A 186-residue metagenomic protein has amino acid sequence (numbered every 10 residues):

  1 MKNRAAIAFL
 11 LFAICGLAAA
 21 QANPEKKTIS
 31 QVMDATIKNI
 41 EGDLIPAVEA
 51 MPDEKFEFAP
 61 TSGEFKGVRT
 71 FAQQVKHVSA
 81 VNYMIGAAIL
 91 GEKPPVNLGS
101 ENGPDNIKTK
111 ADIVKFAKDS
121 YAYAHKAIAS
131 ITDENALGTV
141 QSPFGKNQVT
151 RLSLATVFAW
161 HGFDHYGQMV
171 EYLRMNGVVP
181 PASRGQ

Functional and structural regions predicted by a protein language model:
M1-A5: Positively charged n-region of N-terminal signal peptides that target proteins for export
I7-G16: Bacterial N-terminal signal peptides
A18-A22: Boundary at the C-terminal end of the N-terminal hydrophobic targeting segment
N23-D34: Short, low-complexity N-terminal intrinsically disordered segments enriched in polar/charged residues
D34, K38, G42-I45, E57-E101 (+1 more regions): Short, contiguous alpha-helical
D43, A47-V48, G86, Y123 (+1 more regions): Well-ordered alpha-helical scaffold segments within catalytic/enzyme domains
P52-F56, L90, D133-A136: Short, flexible helix-adjacent loops and helix caps
P104-S142, T150-F163: Acidic/histidine-rich alpha-helical segments that form the ligand environment of transition-metal centers
